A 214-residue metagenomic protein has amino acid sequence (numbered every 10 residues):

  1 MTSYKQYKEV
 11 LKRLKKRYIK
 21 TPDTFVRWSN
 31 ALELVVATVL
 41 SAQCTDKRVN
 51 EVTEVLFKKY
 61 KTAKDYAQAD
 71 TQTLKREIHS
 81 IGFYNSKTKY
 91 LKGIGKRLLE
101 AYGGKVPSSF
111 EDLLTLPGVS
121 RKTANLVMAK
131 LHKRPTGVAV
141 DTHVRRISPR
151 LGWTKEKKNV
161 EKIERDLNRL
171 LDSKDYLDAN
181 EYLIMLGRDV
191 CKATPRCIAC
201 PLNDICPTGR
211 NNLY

Functional and structural regions predicted by a protein language model:
T2-Y214: Catalytic cores of DNA base-excision repair glycosylases
